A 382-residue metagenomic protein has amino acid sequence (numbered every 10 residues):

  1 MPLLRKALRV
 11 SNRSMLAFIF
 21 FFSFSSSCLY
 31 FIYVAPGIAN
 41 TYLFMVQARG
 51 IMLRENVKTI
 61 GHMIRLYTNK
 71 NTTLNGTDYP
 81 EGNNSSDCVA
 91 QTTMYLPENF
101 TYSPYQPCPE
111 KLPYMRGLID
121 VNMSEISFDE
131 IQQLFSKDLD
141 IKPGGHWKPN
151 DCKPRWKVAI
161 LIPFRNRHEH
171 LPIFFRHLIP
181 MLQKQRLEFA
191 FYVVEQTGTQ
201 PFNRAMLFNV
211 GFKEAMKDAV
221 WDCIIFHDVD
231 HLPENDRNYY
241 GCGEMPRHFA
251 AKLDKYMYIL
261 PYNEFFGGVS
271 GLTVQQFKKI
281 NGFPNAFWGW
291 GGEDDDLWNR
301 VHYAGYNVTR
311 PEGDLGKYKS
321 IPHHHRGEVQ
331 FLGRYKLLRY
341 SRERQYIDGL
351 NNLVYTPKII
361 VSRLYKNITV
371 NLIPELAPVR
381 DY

Functional and structural regions predicted by a protein language model:
P2-V57, G61-M63, Y67-C108, L112-Q133 (+2 more regions): C-terminal catalytic/acceptor-binding lobe
L8-R9, T199, A205, F212-E214 (+2 more regions): Conserved catalytic core of nucleotide-sugar-dependent glycosyltransferases
M15, V194-Q200: Short beta->alpha junction loops
S124-D151: Short N-terminal or domain-adjacent regulatory/targeting segments
L139-K148, R167-L182: Short, well-formed alpha-helical segments that are part of the catalytic scaffolds of diverse glycosyltransferases
N150-R155, I162-I173, T197-T199: Active-site beta-to-alpha loop of glycosyltransferases that engages the nucleotide-sugar donor
W156-P163, L178, A190-V193, G211: Hydrophobic targeting segments
L187-A190, V220-D222, G305-Y306: Loop/turn elements at helix/coil->beta-strand transitions in domains of secreted/extracellular proteins
